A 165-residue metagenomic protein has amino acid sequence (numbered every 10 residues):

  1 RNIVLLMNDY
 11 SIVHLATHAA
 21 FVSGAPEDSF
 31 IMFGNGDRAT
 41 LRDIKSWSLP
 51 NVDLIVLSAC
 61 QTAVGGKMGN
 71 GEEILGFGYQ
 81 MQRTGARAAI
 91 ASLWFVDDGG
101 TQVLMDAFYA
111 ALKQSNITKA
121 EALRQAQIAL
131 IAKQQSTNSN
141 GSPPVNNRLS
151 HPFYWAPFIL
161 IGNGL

Functional and structural regions predicted by a protein language model:
R1-I3: Short acidic active-site motifs
D9, S46-L49, Q114, A132: Secondary-structure boundary motif
S11-A107: Catalytic cores of nucleophile-dependent amide-cleaving enzymes
T101-L165: An often Trp-containing, charged/polar helix-loop segment at the C-terminal end of enzyme catalytic cores
